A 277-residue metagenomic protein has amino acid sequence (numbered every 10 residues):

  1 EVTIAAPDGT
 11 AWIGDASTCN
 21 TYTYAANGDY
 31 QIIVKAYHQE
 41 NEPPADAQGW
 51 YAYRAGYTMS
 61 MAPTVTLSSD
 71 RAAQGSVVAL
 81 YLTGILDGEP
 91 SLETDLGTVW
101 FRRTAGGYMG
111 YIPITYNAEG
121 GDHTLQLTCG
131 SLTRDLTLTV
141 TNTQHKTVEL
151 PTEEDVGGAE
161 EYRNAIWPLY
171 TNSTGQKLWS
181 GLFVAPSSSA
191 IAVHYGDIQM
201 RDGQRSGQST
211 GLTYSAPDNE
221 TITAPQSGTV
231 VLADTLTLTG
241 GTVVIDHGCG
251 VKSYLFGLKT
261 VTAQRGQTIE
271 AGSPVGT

Functional and structural regions predicted by a protein language model:
T10-T18, V99-G106: Short beta-strand segments within Ig-like beta-sandwich modules, predominantly Fibronectin type-III
T18-Y22, Y108-I112, L212: Short strand-edge motifs at loop-to-beta-strand transitions and within beta-strands of extracellular beta-rich domains
T21-Y30, I114-G120: Surface-exposed, short loops/turns at beta-strand junctions within beta-sandwich domains
I32, H123-L125, A271: Hydrophobic beta-strand segments within extracellular beta-sandwich modules
Y37-P44, G130: Short, solvent-exposed loop/turn segments at the edges of extracellular beta-sandwich modules
R54-L136, N142: Cationic-aromatic interfacial patches
T137-T239: Surface-exposed, glycine-biased beta-strand/turn segments
A233, C249-P274: Short histidine-centered loop motifs in beta-beta connectors
